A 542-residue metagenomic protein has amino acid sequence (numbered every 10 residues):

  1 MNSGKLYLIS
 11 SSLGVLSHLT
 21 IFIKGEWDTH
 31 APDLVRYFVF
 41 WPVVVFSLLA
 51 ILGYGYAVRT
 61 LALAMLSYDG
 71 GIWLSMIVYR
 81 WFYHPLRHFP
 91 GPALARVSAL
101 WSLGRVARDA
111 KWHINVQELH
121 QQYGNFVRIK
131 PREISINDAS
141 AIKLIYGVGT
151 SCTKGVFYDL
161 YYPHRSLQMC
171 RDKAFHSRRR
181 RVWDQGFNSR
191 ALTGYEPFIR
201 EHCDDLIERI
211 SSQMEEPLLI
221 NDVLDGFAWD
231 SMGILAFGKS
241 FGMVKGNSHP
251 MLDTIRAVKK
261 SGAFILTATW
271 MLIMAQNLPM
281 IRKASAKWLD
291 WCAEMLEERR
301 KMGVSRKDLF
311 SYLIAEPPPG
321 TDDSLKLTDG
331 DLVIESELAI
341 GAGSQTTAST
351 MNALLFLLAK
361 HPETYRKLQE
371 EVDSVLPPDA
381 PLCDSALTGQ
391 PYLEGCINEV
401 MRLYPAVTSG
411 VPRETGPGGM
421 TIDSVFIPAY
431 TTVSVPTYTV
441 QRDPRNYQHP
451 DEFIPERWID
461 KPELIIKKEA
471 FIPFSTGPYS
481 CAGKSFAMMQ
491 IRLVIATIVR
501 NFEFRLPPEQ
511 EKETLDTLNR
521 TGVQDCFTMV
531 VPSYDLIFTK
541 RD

Functional and structural regions predicted by a protein language model:
M1-N2, C526-D542: C-terminal helix/juxtamembrane-tail motif
N2-R178, R200-D205, R209, F227 (+6 more regions): N-terminal membrane-proximal hinge/A-helix region immediately C-terminal to the signal-anchor transmembrane segment
L86-P90, V106-D109, S189-L192, R300 (+2 more regions): Conserved, non-catalytic sequence blocks in retroelement Pol enzymes and Pol-derived host proteins
K154-L160, G194-M351, K367, V372: Cytochrome P450 heme-thiolate monooxygenase catalytic core
E196-R200, P250-A257, D308-S311, F356-V407 (+7 more regions): Cytochrome P450 I-helix active-site segment
T346-A359, V494: Short, small-residue alpha-helix embedded
P362-T364, K467, K484-C526: Cytochrome P450 heme-binding "Cys pocket" and the immediately downstream C-terminal segment
G416, V435-P462: Conserved cytochrome P450 K-helix/beta-meander segment immediately N-terminal to the heme-binding cysteine loop
